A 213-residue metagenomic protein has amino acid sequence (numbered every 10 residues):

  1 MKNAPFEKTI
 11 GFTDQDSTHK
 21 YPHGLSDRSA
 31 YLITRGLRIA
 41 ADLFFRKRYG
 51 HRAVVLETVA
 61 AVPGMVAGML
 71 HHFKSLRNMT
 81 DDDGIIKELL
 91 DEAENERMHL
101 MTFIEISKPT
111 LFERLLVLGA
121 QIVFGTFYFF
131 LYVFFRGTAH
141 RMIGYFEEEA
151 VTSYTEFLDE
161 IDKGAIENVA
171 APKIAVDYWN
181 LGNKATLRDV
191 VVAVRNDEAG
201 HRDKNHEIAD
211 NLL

Functional and structural regions predicted by a protein language model:
M1-L213: Non-heme di-metal
